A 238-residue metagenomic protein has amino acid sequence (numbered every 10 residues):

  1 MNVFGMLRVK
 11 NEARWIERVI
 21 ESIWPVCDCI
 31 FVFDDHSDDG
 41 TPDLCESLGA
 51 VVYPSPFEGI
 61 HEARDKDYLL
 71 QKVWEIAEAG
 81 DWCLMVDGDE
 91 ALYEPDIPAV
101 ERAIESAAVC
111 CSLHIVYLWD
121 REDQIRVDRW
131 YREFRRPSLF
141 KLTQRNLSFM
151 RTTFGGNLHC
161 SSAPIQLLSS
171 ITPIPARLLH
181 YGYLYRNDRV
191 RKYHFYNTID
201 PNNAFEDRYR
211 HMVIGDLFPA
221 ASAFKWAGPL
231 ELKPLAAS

Functional and structural regions predicted by a protein language model:
N2-F4: Cell-envelope/extracellular polymer assembly enzymes that use nucleotide-activated donors
V9-V26: Short, well-formed alpha-helical segments that are part of the catalytic scaffolds of diverse glycosyltransferases
C27, G49, G80, G88 (+1 more regions): Short, well-ordered alpha-helix to beta-strand connector turns
F33-E46, F57-G59: A conserved acidic beta->alpha catalytic loop
E46-E75: Conserved donor nucleotide-binding strand/loop of the catalytic core
A63-Q71, Y93-S238: Catalytic-site signature of metal-activated, phosphate-bearing donor transferases, centered on the GT-A/GT-A-like
A77-Y93: Short beta-strand-to-loop acidic/aromatic patch adjacent to the donor-nucleotide binding site
